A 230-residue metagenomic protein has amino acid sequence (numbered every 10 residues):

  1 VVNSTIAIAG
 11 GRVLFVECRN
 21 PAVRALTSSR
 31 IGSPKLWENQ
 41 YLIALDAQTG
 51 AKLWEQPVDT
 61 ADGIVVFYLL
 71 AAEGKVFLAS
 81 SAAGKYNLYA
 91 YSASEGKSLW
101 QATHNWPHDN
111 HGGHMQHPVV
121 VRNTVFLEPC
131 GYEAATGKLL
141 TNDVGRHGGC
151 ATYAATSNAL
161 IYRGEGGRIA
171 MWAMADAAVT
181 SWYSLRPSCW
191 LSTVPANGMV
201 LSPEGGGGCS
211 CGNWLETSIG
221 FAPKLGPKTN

Functional and structural regions predicted by a protein language model:
V1-L42, Q56-Y89, A102, W106-C130 (+3 more regions): Repeat-blade elements of multi-bladed beta-propeller folds
I31-G50, N87-G96, E216-K228: Beta-propeller blade signature
A44, L88-A90, G131-A134, I169-A173 (+2 more regions): Conserved blade-register residue in beta-propeller folds
D46-T49, S92-E95, A134-G137, A173-A177: Short loop/turn segments that connect beta-strands within beta-propeller blades
A51-P57, K97-H108, K138-V144, A178-Y183: A short beta-strand motif characteristic of beta-propeller blades
F77, F126-L127, E133, L140 (+1 more regions): Short, structured interface segments
A178-N230: Extracellular glycan/ECM-engagement signal in secreted proteins
